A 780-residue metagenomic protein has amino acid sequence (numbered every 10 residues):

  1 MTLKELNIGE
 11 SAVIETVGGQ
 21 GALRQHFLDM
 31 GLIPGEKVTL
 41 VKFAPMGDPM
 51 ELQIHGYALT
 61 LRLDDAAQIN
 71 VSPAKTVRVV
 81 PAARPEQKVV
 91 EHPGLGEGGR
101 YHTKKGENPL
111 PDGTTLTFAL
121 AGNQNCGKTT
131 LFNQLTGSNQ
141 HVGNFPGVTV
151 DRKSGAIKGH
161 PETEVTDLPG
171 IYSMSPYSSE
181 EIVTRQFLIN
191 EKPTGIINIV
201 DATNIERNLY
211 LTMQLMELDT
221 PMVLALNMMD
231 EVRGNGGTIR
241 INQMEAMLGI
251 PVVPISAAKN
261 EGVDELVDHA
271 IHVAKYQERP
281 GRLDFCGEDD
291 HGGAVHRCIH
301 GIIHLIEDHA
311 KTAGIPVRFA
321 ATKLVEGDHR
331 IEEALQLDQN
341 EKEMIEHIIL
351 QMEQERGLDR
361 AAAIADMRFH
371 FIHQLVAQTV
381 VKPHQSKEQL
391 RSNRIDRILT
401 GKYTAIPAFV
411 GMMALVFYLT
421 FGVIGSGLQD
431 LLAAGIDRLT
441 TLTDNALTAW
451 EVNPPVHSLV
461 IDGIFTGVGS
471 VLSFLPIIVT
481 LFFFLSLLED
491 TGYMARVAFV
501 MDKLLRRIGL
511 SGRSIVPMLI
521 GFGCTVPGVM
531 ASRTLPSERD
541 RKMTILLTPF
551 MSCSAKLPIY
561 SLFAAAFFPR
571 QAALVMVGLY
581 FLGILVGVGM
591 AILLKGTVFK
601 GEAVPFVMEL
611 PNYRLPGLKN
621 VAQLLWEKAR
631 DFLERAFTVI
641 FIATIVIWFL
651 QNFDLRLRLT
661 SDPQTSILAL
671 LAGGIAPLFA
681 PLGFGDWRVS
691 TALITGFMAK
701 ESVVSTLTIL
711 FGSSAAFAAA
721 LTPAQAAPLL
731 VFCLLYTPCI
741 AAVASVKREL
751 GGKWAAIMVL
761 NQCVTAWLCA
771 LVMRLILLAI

Functional and structural regions predicted by a protein language model:
H92-S173: Conserved G1/Walker A P-loop phosphate-binding module
H160, R185-V252, I559: Conserved C-terminal guanine-recognition region of P-loop GTPase G domains, centered on the G4
V232-F285: Canonical P-loop GTPase G-domain recognition
G249, Y276, L283-N453, L659 (+1 more regions): Extended helical scaffolds that flank P-loop GTPase cores
A362-D366, K382, V423-I464, I508 (+3 more regions): Extended, low-charge hydrophobic alpha-helical regions
A408-L419, L481-S486, A564-A566, L579-L593 (+3 more regions): Hydrophobic core segments of alpha-helical transmembrane domains in multi-pass membrane transport and ion-translocation
A434, R438-L442, A495-T525, K600-L624 (+1 more regions): Juxtamembrane inter-helical linkers in multi-pass membrane proteins
F550, S554-V577, A741-G751, A770-I780: Transmembrane helix-loop junctions at the membrane interface of multipass transporters and ion channels
